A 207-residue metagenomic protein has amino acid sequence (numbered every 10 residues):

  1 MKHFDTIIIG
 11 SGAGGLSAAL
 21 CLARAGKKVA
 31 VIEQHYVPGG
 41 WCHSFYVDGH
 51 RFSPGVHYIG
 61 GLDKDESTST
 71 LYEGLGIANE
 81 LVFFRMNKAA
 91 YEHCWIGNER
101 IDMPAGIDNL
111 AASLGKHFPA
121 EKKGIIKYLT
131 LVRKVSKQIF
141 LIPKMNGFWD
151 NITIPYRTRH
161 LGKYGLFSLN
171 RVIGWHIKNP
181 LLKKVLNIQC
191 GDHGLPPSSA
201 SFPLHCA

Functional and structural regions predicted by a protein language model:
K2-K134: N-terminal glycine-rich phosphate/pyrophosphate-binding loop and immediately adjacent elements
G97-S201: Rossmann-like flavin
L204-C206: Active-site lumenal/periplasmic loops and adjacent helix-entry segments of GT-C-fold, multi-pass membrane
